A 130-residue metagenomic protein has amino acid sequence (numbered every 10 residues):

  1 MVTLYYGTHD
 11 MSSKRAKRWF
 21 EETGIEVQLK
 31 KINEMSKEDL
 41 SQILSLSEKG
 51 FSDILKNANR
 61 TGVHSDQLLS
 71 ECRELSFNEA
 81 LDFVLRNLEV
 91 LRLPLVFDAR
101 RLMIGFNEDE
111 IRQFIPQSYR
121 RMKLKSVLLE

Functional and structural regions predicted by a protein language model:
M1-N33: Local sequence-structure signature of Cys/Sec-based thiol-disulfide redox active-site neighborhoods
I32-E130: Thiol/selenol-based redox catalytic cores and closely related redox-interacting motifs
